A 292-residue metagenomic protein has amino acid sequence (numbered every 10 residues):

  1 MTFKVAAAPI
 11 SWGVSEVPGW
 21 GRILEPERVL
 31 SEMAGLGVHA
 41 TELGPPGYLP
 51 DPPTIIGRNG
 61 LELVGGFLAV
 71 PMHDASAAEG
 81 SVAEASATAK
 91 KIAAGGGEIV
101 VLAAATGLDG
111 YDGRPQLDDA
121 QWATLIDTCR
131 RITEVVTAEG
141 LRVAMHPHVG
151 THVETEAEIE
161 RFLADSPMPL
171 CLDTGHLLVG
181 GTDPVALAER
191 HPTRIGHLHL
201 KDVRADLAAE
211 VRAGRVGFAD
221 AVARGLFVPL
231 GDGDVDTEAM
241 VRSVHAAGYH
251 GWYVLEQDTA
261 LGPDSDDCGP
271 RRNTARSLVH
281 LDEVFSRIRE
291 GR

Functional and structural regions predicted by a protein language model:
M1-T2, L30-G35, Y48-G65, A83-G97 (+4 more regions): Acidic (Asp/Glu)-rich catalytic clusters
T2-P9, A40, E62-F67, E98-V101 (+4 more regions): Structural preference for beta-strand elements that scaffold enzyme active sites
A7, D127-D234, F285-I288, R292: Acidic/histidine-rich catalytic cores of soluble enzymes
A7, M33, T41, I56 (+7 more regions): Conserved, mostly hydrophobic/aromatic
S11-E25, P71-S81, R114-Q121, P229-G231: Active-site mouth loops of central-metabolism enzymes
A40-P52, P71-V82, V149-E154, H176-T182 (+3 more regions): Acidic-and-aromatic substrate-binding clefts and catalytic sites of carbohydrate-active enzymes
R58, A77-C171, V179, R272: Active-site acidic/histidine proton-transfer and metal-coordination neighborhood in alpha/beta enzyme cores
S265-E290: C-terminal helical cap(s) of enzyme catalytic domains, especially alpha/beta-barrels
